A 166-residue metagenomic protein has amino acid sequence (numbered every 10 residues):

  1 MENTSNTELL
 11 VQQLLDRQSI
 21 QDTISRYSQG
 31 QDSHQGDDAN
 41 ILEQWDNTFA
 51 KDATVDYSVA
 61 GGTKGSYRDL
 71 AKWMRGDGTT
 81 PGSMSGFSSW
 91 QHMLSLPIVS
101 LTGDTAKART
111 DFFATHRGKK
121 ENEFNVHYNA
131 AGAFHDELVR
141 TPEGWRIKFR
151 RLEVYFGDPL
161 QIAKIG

Functional and structural regions predicted by a protein language model:
M1-N47, K51: Short, low-complexity N-terminal intrinsically disordered segments enriched in polar/charged residues
E2-E8, S83-G166: A beta-strand edge to alpha-helix "cap/lid" segment located at domain peripheries
R17, Q21, K64-Y67, Y128: Generic detection of long, well-ordered alpha-helical segments
Q29, K51, V55, R140 (+1 more regions): Active-site micro-motifs of SAM-dependent methyltransferase domains
D32-Q35, G78, G82, H116: Secondary-structure transition/hinge residues
I41-F112: A solvent-exposed, acidic/Ser-Thr-rich amphipathic alpha-helical stretch
